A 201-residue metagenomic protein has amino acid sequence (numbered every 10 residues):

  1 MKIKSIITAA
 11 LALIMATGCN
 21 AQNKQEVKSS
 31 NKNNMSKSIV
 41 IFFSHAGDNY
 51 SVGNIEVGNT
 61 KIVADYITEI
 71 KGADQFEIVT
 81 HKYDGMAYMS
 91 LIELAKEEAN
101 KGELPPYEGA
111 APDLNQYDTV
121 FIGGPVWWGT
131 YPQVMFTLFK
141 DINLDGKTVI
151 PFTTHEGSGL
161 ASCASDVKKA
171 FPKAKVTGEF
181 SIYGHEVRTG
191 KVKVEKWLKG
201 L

Functional and structural regions predicted by a protein language model:
M1-S5: Positively charged n-region of N-terminal signal peptides that target proteins for export
I6-I14: Sec-dependent N-terminal signal peptides
L13, Q22-K24, K175-L201: Glycine-rich phosphate/pyrophosphate-binding loop and the adjoining helix
T17-G18: C-terminal motif of bacterial Sec signal peptides marking the signal peptidase cleavage site
A21-Y117, G129, F136, V192-L201: N-terminal beta1-alpha1-beta2 submodule of the flavodoxin-like/Rossmannoid cofactor-binding fold
D48-N54, I122-P125, T153-E156, Y183-G184: Second-shell loop/turn segments in exported
N54-G58, G129, G157-A161, G184-T189: Soluble non-cytosolic domains of exported or imported proteins
M86-K175: Helix-loop-strand module that forms the ligand-binding subsite of alpha/beta enzymes
